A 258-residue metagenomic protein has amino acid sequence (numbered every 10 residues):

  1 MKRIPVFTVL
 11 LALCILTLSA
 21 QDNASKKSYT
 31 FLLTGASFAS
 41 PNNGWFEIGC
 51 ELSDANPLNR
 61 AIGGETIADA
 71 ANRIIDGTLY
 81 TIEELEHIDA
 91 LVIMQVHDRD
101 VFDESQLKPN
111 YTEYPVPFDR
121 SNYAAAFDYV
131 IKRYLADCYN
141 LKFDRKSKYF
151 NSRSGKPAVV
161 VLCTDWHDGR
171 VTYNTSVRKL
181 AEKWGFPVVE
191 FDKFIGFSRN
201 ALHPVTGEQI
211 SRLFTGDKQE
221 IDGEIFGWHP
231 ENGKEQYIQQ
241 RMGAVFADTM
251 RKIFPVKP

Functional and structural regions predicted by a protein language model:
M1-N43, E51-A55, L79-D89, L141-K156 (+2 more regions): N-terminal secretory targeting modules
K27-L33, F38-A125: Conserved SGNH/GDSL esterase-like catalytic core that processes O-acyl groups on lipids and polysaccharides
A61, M94, C163-T164, D192: A cross-family glycoside hydrolase active-site/sugar-binding cleft signature
D69-I74, D119-V130, K142, G169-Y173 (+1 more regions): Soluble or luminal CAZymes and related metallo-dependent hydrolases
D98, I131-K179, K183-W184: Active-site segments of SGNH/GDSL-like serine hydrolases that catalyze O-acetyl group transfer/hydrolysis on lipids
V101-D103, R133-F143, F194-P204: Short regulatory "switch" loops immediately downstream of catalytic or recognition motifs within protein catalytic
D165-P258: Catalytic His-Asp segment of secreted/periplasmic serine-dependent ester chemistry enzymes
